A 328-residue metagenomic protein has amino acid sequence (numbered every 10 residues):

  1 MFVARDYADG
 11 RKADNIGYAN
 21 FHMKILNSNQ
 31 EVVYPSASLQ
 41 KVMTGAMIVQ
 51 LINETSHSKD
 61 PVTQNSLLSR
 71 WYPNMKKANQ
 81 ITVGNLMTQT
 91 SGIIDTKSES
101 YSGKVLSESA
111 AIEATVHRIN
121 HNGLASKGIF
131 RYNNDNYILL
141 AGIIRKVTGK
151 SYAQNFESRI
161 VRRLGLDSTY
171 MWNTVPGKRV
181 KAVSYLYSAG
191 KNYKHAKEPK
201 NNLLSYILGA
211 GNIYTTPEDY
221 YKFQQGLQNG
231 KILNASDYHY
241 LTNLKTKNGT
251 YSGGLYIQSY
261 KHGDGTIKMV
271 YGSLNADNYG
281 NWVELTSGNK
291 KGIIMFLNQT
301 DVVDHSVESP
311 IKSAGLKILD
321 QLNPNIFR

Functional and structural regions predicted by a protein language model:
M1-K12, N201-R328: Catalytic loop of the DD-peptidase/beta-lactamase superfamily, centered on the K-T-G motif and neighboring
M1-Y34, S56-P61: Short, conserved catalytic-motif segment at the N-terminal edge
F2-V3, P35-A37, M43, N85-T88 (+5 more regions): Structural recognition of the beta-strand scaffold that forms the well-ordered cores of secreted hydrolase catalytic
K12, Q40, Q64-L68, N79-V83 (+11 more regions): Stable alpha-helical elements in mature extracytoplasmic
H22-L26, A110-G123, G190-L204: The feature captures the short pre-catalytic strand/loop hairpin that immediately precedes and shapes the active-site
E31-Y34, S98-G177, I207-G211, Y221: Catalytic-site signature segments of enzymes, centered on catalytic residues
V33-Q64, Y137-R145, Y220, K290: Active-site SXXK
P35, L51-I94, V147-L186: Active-site helix/loop module of the DD-peptidase/beta-lactamase fold, centered on the serine-lysine SxxK catalytic
